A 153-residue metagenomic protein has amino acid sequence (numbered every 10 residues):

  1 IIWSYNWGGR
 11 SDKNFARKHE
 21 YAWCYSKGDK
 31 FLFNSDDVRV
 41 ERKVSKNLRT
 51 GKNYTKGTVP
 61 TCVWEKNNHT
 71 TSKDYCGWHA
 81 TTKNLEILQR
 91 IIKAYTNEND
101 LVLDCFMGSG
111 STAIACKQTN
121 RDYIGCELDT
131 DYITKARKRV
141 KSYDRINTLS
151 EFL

Functional and structural regions predicted by a protein language model:
I1-K135: Core catalytic lobe of class I
R137-L153: S-adenosyl-L-methionine
